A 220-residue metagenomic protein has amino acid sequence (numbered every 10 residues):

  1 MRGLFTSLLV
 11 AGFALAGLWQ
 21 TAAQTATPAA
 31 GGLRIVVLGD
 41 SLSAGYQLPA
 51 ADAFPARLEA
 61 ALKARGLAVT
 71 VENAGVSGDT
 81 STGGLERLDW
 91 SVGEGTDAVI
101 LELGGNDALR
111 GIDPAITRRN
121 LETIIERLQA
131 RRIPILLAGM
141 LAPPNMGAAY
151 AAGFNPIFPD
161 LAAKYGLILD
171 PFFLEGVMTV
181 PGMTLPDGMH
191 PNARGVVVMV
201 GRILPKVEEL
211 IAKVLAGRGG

Functional and structural regions predicted by a protein language model:
M1-L4: Positively charged n-region of N-terminal signal peptides that target proteins for export
S7-G17: Bacterial N-terminal signal peptides
A23-S77, R87-G95: Serine-esterase "nucleophile elbow" of acetyl-processing enzymes
A64-L67, G83-G220: Alpha-helical cap/lid subdomain in secreted, periplasmic, or secretory-pathway luminal O-acyl-processing enzymes
G78-T82: Acidic-and-aromatic substrate-binding clefts and catalytic sites of carbohydrate-active enzymes
